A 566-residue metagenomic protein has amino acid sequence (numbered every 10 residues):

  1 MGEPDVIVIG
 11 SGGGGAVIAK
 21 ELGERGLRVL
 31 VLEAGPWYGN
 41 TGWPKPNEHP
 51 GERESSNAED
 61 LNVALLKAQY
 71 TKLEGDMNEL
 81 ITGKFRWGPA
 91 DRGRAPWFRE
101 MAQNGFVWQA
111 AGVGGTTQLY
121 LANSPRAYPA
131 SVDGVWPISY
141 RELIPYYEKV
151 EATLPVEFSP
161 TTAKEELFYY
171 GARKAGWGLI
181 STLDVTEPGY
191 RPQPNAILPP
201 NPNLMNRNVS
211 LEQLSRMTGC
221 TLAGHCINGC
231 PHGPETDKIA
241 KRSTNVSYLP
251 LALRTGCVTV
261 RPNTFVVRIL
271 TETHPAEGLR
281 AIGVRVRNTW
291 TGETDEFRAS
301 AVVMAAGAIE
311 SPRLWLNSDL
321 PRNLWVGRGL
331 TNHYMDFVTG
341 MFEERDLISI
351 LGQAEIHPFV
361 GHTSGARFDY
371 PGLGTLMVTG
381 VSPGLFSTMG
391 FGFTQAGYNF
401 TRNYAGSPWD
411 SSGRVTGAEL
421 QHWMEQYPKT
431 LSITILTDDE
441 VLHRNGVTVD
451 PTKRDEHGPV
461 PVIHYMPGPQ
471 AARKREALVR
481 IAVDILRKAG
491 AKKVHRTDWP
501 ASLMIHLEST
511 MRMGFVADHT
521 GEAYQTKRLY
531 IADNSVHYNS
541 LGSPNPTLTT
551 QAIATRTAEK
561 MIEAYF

Functional and structural regions predicted by a protein language model:
G2-R141, R322-E344, I348-G365: N-terminal glycine-rich phosphate/pyrophosphate-binding loop and immediately adjacent elements
G12-G13, I309, V536: Residue-level detector of alpha-helix initiation sites
E24, R28, A34-A58, S139 (+9 more regions): Glycine-rich loop(s) and the adjacent beta-strand/alpha-helix scaffold that form part
S56-N57, L61-P89, R99-F106, Q118 (+5 more regions): Conserved redox-cofactor binding core of oxidoreductases
I81-Q109, T116, N323-V460, A517 (+2 more regions): FAD cofactor-binding and catalytic pocket of flavoenzymes
A90-R94, V267-L270, Y427-D439, V460-S540 (+1 more regions): A glycine-rich dinucleotide-binding beta-alpha-beta segment and adjacent secondary-structure elements that constitute
T161-K164, K241, N245, K474-L478 (+2 more regions): Hydrophobic (often cysteine-bearing) scaffold residues that line and stabilize catalytic clefts of nucleotide/cofactor
N539-A558: A conserved FAD-binding loop/helix module that cradles the flavin
